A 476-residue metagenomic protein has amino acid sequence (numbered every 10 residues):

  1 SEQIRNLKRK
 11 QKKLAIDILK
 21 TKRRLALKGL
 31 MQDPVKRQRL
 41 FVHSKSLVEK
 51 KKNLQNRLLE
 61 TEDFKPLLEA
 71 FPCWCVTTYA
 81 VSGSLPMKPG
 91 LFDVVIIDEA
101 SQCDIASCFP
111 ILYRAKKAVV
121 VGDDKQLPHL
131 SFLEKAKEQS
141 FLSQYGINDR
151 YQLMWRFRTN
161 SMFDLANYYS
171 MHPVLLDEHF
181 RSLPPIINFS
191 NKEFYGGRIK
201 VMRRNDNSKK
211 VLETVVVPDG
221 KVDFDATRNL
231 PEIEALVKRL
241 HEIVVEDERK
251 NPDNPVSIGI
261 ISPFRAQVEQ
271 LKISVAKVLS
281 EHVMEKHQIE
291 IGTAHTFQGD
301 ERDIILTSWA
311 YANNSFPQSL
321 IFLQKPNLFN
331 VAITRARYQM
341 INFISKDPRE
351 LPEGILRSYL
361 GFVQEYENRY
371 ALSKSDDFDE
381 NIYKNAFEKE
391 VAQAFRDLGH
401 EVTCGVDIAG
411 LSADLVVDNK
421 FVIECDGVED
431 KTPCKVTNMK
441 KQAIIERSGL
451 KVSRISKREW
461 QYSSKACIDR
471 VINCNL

Functional and structural regions predicted by a protein language model:
S1-L91: Conserved helicase NTPase catalytic core signature
N53-Y195: ASCE P-loop NTPase helicase motor core
V81, D124-P128, E134-A136, F180-L183 (+7 more regions): Conserved nucleotide-binding/hydrolysis micro-motifs of P-loop NTPases
L91-F92, R114-K117, Y168-P173, K210-L212 (+4 more regions): Short glycine-/polar-rich loops that comprise or flank the Walker A/P-loop and associated switch/sensor motifs
E134-V174, N314-V406, D414, E459-L476: Helicase C-terminal subdomain and adjacent C-terminal extension
Y195-I273: Conserved helicase/translocase motor-coupling segment
V245-I261, R265-T334, Y338-Q339, F343-P352 (+1 more regions): Conserved helicase C-terminal RecA-like lobe
S412-A443, R447, S456-Y462: Short beta-strand-loop-alpha-helix junction that forms the active-site gateway of nucleic-acid-processing nucleases
